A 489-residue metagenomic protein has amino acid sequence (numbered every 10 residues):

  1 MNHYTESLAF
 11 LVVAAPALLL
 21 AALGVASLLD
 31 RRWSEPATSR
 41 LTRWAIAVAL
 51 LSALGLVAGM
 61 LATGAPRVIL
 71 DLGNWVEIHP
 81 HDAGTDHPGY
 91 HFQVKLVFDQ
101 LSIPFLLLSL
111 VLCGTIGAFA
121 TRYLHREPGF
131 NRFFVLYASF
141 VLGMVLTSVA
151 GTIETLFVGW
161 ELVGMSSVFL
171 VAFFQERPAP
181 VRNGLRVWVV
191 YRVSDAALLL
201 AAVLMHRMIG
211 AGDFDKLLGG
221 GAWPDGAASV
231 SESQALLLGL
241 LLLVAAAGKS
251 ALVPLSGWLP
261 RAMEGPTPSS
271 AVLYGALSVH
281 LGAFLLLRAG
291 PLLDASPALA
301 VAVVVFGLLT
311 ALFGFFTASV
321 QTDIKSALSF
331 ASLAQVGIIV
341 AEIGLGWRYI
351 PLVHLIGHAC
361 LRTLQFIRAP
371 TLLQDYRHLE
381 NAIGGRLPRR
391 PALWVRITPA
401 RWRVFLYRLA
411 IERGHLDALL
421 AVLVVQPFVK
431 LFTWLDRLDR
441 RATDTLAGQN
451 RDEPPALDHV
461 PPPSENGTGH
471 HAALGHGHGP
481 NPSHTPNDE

Functional and structural regions predicted by a protein language model:
M1-D439, T443-E489: ...captures the hydrophobic TM-helix bundle architecture rather than a specific catalytic motif, and can also fire on
